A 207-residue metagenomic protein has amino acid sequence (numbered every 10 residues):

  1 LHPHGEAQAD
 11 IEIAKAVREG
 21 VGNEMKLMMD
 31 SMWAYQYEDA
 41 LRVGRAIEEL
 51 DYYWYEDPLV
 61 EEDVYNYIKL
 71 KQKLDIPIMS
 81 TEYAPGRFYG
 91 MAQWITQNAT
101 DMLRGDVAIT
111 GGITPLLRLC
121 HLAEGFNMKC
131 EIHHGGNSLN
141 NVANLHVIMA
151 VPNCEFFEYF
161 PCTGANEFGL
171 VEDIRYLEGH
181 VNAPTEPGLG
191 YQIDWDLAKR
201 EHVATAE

Functional and structural regions predicted by a protein language model:
L1-N140: Catalytic core of soluble alpha/beta enzymes
T114, L119, G135-E207: Flexible C-terminal active-site loop/helix
